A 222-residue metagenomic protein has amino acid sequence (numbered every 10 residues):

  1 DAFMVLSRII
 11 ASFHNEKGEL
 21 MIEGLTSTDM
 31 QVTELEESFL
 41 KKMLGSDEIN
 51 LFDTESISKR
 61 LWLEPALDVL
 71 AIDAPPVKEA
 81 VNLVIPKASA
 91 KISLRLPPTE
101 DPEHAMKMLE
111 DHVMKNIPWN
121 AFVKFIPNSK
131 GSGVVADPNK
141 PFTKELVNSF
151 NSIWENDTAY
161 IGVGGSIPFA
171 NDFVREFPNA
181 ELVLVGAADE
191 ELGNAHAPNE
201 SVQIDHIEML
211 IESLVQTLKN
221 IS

Functional and structural regions predicted by a protein language model:
D1-G18: A short core secondary-structure module
S7, A11, E110-M114, V147: Generic solvent-exposed, charged/amphipathic alpha-helical segments that serve as macromolecular interface scaffolds
L20-E79, L83-K87, P102-M108, N116 (+1 more regions): An extended, acidic, His-containing surface patch that forms the Zn2+-binding/catalytic region of metallohydrolases
I92: Active-site helix-to-loop segments that bind/position phosphate- or nucleotide-bearing substrates and donors across
L96-E100: Structural beta->alpha junctions
